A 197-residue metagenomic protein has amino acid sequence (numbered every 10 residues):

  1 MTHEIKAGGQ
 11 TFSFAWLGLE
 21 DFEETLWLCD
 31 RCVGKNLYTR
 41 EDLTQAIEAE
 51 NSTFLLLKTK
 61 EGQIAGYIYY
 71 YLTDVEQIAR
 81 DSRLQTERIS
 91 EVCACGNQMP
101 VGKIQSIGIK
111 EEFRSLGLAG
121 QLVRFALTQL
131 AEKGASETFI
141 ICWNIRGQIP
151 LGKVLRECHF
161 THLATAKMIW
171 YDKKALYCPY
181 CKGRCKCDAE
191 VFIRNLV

Functional and structural regions predicted by a protein language model:
G8-T25: A short beta-loop-alpha structural element at the N-terminal edge of CoA-dependent acyl/N-acetyltransferase catalytic
V33-V75, R88-C93: Active-site rim helix/loop that mediates acceptor-substrate recognition in acyltransferases
L55, G66-I68, G102, I107 (+1 more regions): Conserved GNAT-family N-acetyltransferase fold
Y69-S106, K167-C185: Conserved acyl-donor/pantetheine-binding loop and adjacent beta-alpha core of acyl/acetyltransferases and related
V101-G102, L130-R146: Conserved GNAT acetyl-CoA-binding A-motif
I109, S115-T128: Conserved acetyl-CoA-binding loop-helix of GNAT-fold acetyltransferases
R114, I140-G152, M168-D172: Conserved beta-strand-loop-alpha-helix junction that forms the acyl-donor binding cleft
V154-T165: Conserved acetyl-CoA-binding loop of GNAT-fold acetyltransferases
